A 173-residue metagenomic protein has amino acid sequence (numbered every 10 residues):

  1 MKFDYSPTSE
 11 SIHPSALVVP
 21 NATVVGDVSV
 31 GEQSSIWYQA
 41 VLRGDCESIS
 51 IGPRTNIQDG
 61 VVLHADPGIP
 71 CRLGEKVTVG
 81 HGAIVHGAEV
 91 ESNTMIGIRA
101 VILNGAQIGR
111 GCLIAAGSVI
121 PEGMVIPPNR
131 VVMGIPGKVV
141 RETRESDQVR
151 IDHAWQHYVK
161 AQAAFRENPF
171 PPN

Functional and structural regions predicted by a protein language model:
M1-I12, D45-P53, D59-V61, D66 (+2 more regions): Glycine-rich hexapeptide-repeat left-handed beta-helix
M1-I36: N-terminal segments that cap or nucleate solenoid repeat domains
